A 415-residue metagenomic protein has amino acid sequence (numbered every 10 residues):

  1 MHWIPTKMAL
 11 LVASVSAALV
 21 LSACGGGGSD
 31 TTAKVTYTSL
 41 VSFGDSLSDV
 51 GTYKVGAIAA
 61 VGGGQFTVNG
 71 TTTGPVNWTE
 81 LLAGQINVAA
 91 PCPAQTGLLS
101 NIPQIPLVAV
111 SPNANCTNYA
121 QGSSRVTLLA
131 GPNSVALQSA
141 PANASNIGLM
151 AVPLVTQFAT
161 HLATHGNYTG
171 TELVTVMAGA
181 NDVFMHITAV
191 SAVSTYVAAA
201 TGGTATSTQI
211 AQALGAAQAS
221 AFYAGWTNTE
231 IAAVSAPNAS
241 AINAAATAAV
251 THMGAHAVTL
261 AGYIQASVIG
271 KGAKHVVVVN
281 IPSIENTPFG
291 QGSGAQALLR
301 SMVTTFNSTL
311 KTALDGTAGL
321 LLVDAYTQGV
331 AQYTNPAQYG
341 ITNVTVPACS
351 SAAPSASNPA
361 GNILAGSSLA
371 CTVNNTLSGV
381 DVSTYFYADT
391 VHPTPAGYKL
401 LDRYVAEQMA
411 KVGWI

Functional and structural regions predicted by a protein language model:
M1-L11: Bacterial N-terminal signal peptides that target proteins for export
V15-A17: Terminal low-complexity/disordered tails
L19-A23: C-terminal motif of bacterial Sec signal peptides marking the signal peptidase cleavage site
C24-I415: Conserved active-site regions of diverse hydrolases
